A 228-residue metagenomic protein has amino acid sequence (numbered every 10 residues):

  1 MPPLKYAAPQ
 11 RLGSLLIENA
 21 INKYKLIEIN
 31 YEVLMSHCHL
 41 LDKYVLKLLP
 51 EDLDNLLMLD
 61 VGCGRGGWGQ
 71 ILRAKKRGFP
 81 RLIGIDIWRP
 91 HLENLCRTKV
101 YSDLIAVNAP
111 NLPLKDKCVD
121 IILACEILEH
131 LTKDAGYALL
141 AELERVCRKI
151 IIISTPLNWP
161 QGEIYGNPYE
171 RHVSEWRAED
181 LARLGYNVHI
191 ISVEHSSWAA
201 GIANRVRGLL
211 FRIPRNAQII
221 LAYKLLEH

Functional and structural regions predicted by a protein language model:
M1-D116, I121, D134-E144, Y169-R183 (+1 more regions): Conserved N-terminal segment of class I S-adenosyl-L-methionine
G66, I127, P156: Flexible loop residues that form catalytic and substrate-binding hotspots at small-molecule/glycan-binding clefts
L123-K133: A short SAM/SAH-binding and catalytic strip from SAM-dependent methyltransferases
T132-A135, P156: Active-site segment flanking the S-adenosylmethionine/decSAM binding pocket in AdoMet-dependent transferases
R148-P156: Conserved beta-strand signature within the Rossmann-like core of class I S-adenosyl-L-methionine
L157-N158, H195: Conserved beta-strand edge residues that scaffold enzyme active sites
W159, E227-H228: Residues that cap or initiate secondary-structure elements
P160-I164: A short acidic, helix-capping loop that chelates divalent metal ions and anchors anionic groups
